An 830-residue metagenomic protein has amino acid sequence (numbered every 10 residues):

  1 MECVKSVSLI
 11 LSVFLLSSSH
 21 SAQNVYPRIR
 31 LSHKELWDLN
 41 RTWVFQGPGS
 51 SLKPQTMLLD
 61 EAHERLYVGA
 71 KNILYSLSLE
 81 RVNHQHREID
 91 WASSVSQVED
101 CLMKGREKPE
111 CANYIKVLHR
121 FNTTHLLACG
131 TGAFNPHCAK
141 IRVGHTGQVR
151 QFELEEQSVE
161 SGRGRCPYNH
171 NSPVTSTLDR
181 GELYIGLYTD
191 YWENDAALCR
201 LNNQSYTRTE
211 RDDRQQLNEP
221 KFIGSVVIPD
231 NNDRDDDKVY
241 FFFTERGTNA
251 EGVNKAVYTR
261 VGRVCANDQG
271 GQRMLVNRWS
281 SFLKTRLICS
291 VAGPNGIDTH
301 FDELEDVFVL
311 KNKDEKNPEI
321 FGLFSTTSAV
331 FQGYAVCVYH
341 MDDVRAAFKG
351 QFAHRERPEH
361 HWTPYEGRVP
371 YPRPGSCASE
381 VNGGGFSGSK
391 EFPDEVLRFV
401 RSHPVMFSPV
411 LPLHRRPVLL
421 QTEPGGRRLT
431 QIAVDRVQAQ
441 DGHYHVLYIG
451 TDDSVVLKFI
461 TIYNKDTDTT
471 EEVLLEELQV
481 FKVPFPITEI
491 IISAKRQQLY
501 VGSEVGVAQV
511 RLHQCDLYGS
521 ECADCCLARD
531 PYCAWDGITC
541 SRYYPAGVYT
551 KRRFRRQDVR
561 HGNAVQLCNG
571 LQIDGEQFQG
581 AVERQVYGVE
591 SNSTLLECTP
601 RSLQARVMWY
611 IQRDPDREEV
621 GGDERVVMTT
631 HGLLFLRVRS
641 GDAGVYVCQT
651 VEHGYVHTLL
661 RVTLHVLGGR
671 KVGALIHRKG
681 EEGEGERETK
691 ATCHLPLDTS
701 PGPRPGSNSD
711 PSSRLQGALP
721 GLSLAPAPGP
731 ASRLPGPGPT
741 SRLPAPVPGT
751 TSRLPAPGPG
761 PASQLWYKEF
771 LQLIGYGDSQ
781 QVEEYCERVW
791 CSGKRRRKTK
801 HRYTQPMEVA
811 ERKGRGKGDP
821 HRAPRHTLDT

Functional and structural regions predicted by a protein language model:
M1-V4, H826-T830: A positional/structural detector of protein chain ends, strongest at the extreme C-terminus and weakly at the extreme
E2-I492, R496, V501-Q509, L517 (+4 more regions): Disulfide-stabilized extracellular ectodomains of secreted/luminal proteins, especially beta-rich
H20-F45, S96, V149-E160, H513-N592 (+4 more regions): Extracellular/luminal ectodomains of metazoan preproproteins built from arrays of small disulfide-bonded modules
I432, T594-S602, V607-P615, D642-H653: Structural signature of extracellular immunoglobulin-like
T470-E477, Q604-L633, G641, A810: Immunoglobulin-superfamily Ig-like beta-sandwich domains in protein ectodomains
H513, M608-Y610, V645-K671, R797 (+1 more regions): Extracellular/luminal immunoglobulin-like beta-sandwich modules
R584-G588, G622-V645, T650-G654: Extracellular beta-strand/loop-rich beta-sandwich domains predominantly from IgSF
G729-L754: Long, intrinsically disordered low-complexity tandem-repeat segments
